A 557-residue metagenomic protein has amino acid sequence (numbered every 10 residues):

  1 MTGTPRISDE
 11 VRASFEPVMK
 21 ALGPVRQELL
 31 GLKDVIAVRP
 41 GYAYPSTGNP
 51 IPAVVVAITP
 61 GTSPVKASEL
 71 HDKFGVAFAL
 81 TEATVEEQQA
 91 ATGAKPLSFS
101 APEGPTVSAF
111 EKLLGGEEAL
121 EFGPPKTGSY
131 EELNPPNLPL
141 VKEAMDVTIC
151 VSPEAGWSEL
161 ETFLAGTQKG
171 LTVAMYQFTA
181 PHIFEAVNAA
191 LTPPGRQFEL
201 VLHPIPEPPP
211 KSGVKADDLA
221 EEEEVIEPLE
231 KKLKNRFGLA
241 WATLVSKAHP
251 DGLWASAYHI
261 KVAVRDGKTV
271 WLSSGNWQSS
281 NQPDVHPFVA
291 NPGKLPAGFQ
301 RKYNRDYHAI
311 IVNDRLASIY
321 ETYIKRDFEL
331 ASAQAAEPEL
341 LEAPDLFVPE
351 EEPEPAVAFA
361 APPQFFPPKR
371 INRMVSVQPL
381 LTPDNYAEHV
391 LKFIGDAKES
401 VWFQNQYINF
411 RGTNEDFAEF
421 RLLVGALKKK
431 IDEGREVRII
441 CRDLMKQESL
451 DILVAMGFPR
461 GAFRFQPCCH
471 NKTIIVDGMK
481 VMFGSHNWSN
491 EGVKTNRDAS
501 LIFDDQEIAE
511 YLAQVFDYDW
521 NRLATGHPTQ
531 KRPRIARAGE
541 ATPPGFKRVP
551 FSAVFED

Functional and structural regions predicted by a protein language model:
M1-P135: Terminal presequence/propeptide segments associated with secretion/organelle targeting and zymogen/polyprotein
I58-P60, M175-Q177, N405-Q406, R442-L444: Structural motif
F110-T167, Q177-G395, D432-K480, G484-Q506 (+1 more regions): HKD-type phospholipase D/PLD-like phosphodiesterase module
Y176-I183, F410-A418: Acidic-and-aromatic substrate-binding clefts and catalytic sites of carbohydrate-active enzymes
P206-P208, I408-R411: A short, flexible beta-alpha/helix-coil linker loop
A418-V424: Charged helix-capping and loop-helix junction motifs
M479-V481, H486-D557: Long, C-terminal catalytic modules of enzymes
